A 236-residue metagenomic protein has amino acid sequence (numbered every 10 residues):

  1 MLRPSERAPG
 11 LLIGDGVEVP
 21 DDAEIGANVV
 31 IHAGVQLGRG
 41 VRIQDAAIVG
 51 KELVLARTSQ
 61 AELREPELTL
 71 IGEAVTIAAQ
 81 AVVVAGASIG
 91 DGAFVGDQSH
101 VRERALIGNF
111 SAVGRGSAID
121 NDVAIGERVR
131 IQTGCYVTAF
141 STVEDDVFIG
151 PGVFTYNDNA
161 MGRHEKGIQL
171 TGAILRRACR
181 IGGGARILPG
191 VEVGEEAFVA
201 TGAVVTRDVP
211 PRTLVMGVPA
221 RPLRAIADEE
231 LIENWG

Functional and structural regions predicted by a protein language model:
L2-M216, R221-P222: Structural signal for interior beta-strand "rungs" in well-ordered beta-sheet cores of soluble enzyme domains
I226-G236: A glycine/serine/threonine-rich, flexible loop-to-helix segment that serves as the NAD(P) cofactor-binding "lid"
